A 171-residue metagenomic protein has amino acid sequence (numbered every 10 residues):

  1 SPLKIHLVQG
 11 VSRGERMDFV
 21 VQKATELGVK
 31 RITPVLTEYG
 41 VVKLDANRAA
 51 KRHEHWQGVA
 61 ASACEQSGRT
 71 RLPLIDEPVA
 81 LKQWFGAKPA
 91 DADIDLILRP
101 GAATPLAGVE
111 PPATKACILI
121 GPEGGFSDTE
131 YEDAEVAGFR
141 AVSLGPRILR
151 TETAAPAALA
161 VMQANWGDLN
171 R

Functional and structural regions predicted by a protein language model:
S1-L96: RNA substrate-binding interface of SAM-dependent RNA methyltransferases
Q9-G10, E123, R147, T151: Glycine- and other small-residue-rich loops at beta-strand/loop junctions that grip anionic moieties
R16, A80, G125, T153-A154: Residue-level recognition of oxygen-bearing side chains
K23-L27, P111-T114, D133-A137, L159: Short, solvent-exposed amphipathic alpha-helical segments in soluble enzyme and RNA/protein-processing domains
V79-F85, A103-P105, L149: A short acidic, often aromatic-flanked loop/helix-cap motif at beta-alpha or helix-coil junctions that lines enzyme
P89-Y131, F139-S143: Active-site/ligand-binding-proximal alpha/beta "capping" segment
D128-R171: Structured adenosyl-cofactor binding patch, chiefly the S-adenosyl-L-methionine
